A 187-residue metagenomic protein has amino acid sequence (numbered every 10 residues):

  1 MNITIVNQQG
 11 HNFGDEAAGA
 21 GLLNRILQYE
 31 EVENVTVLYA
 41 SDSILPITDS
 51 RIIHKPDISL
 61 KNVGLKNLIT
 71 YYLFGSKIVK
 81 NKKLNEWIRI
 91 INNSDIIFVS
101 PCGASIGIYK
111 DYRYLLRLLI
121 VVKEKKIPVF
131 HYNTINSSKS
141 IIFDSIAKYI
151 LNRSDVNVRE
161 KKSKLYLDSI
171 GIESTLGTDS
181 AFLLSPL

Functional and structural regions predicted by a protein language model:
M1-S138, Y149, A181: Aromatic- and Gly/Pro-rich donor/ligand-binding loops that form nucleotide- or phosphate-bearing donor binding pockets
I141-L187: A nucleotide-sugar donor-handling region in carbohydrate enzymes
